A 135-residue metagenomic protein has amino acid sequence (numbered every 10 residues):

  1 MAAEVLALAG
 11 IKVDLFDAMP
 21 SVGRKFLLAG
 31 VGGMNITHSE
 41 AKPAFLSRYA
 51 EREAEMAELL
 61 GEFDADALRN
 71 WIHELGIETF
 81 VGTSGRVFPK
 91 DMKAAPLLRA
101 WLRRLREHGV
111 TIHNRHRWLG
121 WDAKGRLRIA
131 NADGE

Functional and structural regions predicted by a protein language model:
A7-V31: Glycine-rich FAD pyrophosphate-binding loop
D17, V81, I112-N114: General beta-strand structural signal in soluble alpha/beta enzymes
G33-V81: Glycine-rich active-site loop/strand segments that organize a redox cofactor
M56-D64, T83-R103, H113: Short beta-strand to alpha-helix junction loop
N114-R126: A conserved short coil-to-beta-strand element within the FAD-binding core of flavoproteins
N131-E135: Core beta-strand elements of the Rossmann-like FAD/NAD(P) dinucleotide-binding domain in flavoenzyme oxidoreductases
